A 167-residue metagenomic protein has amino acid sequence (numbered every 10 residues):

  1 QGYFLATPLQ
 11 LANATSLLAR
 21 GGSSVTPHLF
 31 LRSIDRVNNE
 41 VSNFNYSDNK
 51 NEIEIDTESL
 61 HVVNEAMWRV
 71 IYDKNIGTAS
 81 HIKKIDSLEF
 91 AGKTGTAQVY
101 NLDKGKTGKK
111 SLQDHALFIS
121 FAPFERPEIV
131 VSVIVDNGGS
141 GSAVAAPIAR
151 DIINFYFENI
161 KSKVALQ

Functional and structural regions predicted by a protein language model:
Q1-N51, M67-A165: Active-site beta-strand/loop architecture of penicillin-binding DD-peptidases
N49, T57-E58: A structural-propensity feature for long, helix-poor, extended segments
